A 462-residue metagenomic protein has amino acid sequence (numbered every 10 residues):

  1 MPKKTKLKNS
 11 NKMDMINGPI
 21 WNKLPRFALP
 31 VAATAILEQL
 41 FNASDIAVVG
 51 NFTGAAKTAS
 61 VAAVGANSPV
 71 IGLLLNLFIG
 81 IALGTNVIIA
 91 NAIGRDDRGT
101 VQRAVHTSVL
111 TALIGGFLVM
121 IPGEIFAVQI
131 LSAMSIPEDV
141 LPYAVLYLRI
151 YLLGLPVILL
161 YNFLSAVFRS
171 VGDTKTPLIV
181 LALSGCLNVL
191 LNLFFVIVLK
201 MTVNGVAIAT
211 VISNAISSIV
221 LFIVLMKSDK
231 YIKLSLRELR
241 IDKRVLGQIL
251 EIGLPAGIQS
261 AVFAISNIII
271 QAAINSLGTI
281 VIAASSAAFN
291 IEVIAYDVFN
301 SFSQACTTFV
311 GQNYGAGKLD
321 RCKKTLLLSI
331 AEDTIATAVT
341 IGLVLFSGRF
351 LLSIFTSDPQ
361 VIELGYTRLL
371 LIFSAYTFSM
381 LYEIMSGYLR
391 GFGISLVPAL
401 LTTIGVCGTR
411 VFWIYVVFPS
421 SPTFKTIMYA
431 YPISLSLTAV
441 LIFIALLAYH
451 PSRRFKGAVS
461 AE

Functional and structural regions predicted by a protein language model:
M1-A28, I89-G154, V198-L254, V310-A375 (+1 more regions): Short alpha-helical transmembrane segments in multi-pass integral membrane proteins
A32-V87, Y151-I158, G247-Q312, D333-T340 (+3 more regions): Transmembrane helix-bundle signature of multi-pass secondary active exporters and lipid flippases
L40-A43, F52-T58, A92-R95, S170-V171 (+5 more regions): Helix-loop interface residues and adjacent transmembrane-helix termini in multi-pass membrane transporters, primarily
A43-A47, I121, F163-V167, C186-I197 (+7 more regions): Alpha-helical transmembrane segments of multipass membrane proteins
V61-I121, I158-P177, A284-G348, S379-T402 (+1 more regions): Small-residue-rich hydrophobic transmembrane alpha-helices
I79-A82, Y151-R169, P177-N188, V206-L221 (+4 more regions): Short runs within selected transmembrane alpha-helices of multi-pass transporters and secretion channels
